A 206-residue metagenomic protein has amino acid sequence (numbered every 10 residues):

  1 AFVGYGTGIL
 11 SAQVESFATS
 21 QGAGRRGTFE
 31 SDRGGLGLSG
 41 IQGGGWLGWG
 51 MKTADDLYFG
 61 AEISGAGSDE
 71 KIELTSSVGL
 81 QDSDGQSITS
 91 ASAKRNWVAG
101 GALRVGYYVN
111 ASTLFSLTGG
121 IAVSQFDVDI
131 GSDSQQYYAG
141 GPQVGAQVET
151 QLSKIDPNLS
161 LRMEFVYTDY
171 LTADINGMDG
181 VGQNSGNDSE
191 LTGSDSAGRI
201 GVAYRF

Functional and structural regions predicted by a protein language model:
A1-F206: Gram-negative outer-membrane beta-barrel domains
